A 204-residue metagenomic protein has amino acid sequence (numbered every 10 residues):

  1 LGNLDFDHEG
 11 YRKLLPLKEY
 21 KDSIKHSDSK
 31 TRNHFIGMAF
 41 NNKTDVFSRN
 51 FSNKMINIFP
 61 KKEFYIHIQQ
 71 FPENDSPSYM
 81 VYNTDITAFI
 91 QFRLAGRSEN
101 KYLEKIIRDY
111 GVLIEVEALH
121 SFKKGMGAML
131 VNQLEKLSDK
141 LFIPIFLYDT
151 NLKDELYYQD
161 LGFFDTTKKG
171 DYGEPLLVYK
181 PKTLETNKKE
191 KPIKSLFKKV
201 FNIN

Functional and structural regions predicted by a protein language model:
L1-Q70, D75, D85-T87: Short amphipathic alpha-helix that is part of the acyltransferase structural core
N50-S121: Conserved acyl-donor/pantetheine-binding loop and adjacent beta-alpha core of acyl/acetyltransferases and related
F122-K136: Conserved acetyl-CoA-binding loop-helix of GNAT-fold acetyltransferases
L137-T150: Conserved GNAT acetyl-CoA-binding A-motif
Y148-L152, G170-E190: C-terminal "cap" of GNAT-fold acetyltransferases
Y157-F163: Conserved active-site tyrosine of GNAT-family acetyltransferases
P192-N204: Short, positively charged, Ser/Thr-rich terminal linear motifs in low-complexity/disordered regions that act as
